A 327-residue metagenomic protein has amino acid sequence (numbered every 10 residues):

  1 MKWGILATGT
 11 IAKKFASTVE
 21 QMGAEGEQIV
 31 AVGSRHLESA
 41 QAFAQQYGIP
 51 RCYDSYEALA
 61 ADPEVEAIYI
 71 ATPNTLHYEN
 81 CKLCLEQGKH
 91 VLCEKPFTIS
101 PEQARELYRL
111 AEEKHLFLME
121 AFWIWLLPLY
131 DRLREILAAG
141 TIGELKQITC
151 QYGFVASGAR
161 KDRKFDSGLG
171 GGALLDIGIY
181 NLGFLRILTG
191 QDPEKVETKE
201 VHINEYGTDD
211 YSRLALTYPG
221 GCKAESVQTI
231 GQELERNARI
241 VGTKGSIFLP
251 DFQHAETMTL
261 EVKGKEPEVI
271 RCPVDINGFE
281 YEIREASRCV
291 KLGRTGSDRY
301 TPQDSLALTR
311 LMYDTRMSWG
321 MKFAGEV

Functional and structural regions predicted by a protein language model:
M1-Y47, M321: N-terminal Rossmann-like dinucleotide-binding module
Y47-L110: Beta-loop-alpha module in the N-terminal Rossmann-like domain of NAD(P)-dependent dehydrogenases, especially those
Y53, C93, L118-E120, L249: Hydrophobic residues in well-ordered beta-strands that form the structural core
A67-Y69, P219, R288-V327: C-terminal helix-rich "cap/oligomerization" subdomain common to oxidoreductases
E106-W123, E144-K146: Rossmann-fold dehydrogenase core element
I124-V196, N204: Predominantly a Rossmann-like dinucleotide-binding segment in NAD(P)-dependent oxidoreductases
G183-T257, P273, E285-R294, E326: Contiguous beta-strand/loop segments that form the cofactor/metal-binding neighborhood of enzyme cores
